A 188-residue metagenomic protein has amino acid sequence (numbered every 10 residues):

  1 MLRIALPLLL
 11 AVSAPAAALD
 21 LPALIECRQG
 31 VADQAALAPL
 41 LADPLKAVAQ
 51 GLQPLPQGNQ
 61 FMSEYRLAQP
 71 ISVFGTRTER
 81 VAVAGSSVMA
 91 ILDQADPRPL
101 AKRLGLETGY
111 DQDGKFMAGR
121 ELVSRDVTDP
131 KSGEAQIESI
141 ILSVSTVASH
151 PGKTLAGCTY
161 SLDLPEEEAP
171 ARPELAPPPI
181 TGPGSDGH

Functional and structural regions predicted by a protein language model:
M1, A35-P39, P99: Exposed alpha-helical structural elements
M1-L8: Sec-dependent signal peptide recognition, specifically the positively charged N-region followed immediately by
A11-P15: N-terminal signal peptide c-region/cleavage motif recognized by signal peptidases
L19-A82: N-terminal secretory signal peptides
D33, I71, Q94-R98, A148 (+1 more regions): Residues that cap or initiate secondary-structure elements
M62-E64, S87-I91, T154-S161: Ordered hydrophobic segments in well-structured contexts
L67-S132: Long, charged/polar, surface-exposed segments that mediate recognition or autoinhibition
E107-H188: Non-cytosolic coordination micro-motifs
